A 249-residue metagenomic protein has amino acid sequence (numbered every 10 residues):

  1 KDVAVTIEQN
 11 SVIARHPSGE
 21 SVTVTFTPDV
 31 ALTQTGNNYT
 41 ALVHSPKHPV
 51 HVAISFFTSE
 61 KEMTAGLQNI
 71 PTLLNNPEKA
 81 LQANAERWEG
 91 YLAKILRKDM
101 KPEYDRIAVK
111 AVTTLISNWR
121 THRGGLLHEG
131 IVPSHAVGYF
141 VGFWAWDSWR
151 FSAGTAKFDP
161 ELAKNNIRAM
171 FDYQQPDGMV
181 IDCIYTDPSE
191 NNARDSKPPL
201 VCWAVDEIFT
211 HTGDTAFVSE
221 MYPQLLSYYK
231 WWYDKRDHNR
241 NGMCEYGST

Functional and structural regions predicted by a protein language model:
K1-V141, T215-Y233: Acidic/polar, glycine-enriched structural segments that form the non-catalytic walls/loops of the carbohydrate-binding
V141-T249: Aromatic-rich carbohydrate-recognition surfaces in CAZymes
